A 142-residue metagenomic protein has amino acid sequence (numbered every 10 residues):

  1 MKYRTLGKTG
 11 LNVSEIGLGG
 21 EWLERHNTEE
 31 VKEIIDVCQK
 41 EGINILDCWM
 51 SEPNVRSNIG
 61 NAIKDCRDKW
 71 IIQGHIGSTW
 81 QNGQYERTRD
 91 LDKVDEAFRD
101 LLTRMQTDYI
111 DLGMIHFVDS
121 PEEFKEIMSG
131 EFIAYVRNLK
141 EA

Functional and structural regions predicted by a protein language model:
M1-G74, E141: N-terminal binding-site loop/beta-alpha segment at the start of enzyme catalytic domains that lines or forms
G20, C48, G83, R99-L102: Generic anion/oxyanion-binding catalytic loop in active/binding sites
E21-W22, L46, Q84-Y85, E122-E123: Short, contiguous strand/loop micro-motifs
H26, R56, N82, S120-E123: Glycine/Thr-rich phosphate-binding loops of Rossmann-like dinucleotide-binding domains
K40, E86-A142: Glycine/proline-rich, positively charged, aromatic-decorated active-site loop/lid region on the catalytic face
S51, D65-D92, H116-D119: Structural motif corresponding to the early beta-alpha repeats
